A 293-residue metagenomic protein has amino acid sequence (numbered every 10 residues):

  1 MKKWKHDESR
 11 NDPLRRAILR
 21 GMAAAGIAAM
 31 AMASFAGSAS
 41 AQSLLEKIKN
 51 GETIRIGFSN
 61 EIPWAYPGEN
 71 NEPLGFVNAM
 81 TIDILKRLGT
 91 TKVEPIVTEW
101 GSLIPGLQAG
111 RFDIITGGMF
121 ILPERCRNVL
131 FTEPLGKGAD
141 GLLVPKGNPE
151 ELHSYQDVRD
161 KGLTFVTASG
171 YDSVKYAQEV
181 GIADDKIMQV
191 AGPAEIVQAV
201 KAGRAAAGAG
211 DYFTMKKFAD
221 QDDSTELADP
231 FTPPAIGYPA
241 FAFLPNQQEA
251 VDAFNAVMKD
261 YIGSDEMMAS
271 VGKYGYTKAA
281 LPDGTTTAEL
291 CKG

Functional and structural regions predicted by a protein language model:
M1-P13, A24-M32: N-terminal secretory signal peptides
S43-G118, R127: Extracytoplasmic small-molecule ligand-binding "clamshell" domains of the periplasmic binding protein/Venus flytrap
L45-K47, P145-L163: Flexible hinge/capping segments at coil-to-helix
P67-E69, T81-T91, Y171-Q189, A219-D222: Ligand-binding cleft/hinge of the Venus flytrap
V93-P105, E150-H153, M188-A202, A235-G237: Short helix-initiation/N-cap motifs at beta->coil->alpha
S102, G118-R127, Q178-E179, A206-A235: A ligand-binding cleft/hinge motif common to bilobed small-molecule-binding domains
K137-G141, K216, D220-M258, T277-G293: Periplasmic-binding protein-like
D172-D185, L227, M258-G293: Ligand-binding clefts/hinges and TM-proximal coupling segments of bilobed small-molecule sensing domains
